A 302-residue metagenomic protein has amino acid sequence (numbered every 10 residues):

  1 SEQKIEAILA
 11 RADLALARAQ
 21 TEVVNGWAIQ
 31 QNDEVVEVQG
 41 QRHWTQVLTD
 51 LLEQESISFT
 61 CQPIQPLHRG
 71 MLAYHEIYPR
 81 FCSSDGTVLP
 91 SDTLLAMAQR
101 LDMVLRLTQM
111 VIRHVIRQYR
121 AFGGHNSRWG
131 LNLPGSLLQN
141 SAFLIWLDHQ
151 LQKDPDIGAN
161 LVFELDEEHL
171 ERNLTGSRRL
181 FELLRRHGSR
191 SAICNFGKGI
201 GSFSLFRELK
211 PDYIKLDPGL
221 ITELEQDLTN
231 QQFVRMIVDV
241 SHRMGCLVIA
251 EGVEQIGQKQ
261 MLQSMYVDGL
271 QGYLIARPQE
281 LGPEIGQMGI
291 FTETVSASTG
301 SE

Functional and structural regions predicted by a protein language model:
E2-A10, L14-T60, H68, M97-V104 (+3 more regions): C-di-GMP signaling machinery
K4-I5, L67, R80-S84, P134-S141 (+2 more regions): EAL-family c-di-GMP phosphodiesterase catalytic domain
I8-A15, M97-A98, L107, V111-Q118 (+4 more regions): Structural preference for long, well-ordered alpha-helical segments in enzyme cores
R18, A121, K153, L183 (+3 more regions): Alpha-helical scaffold elements within enzyme catalytic domains, especially in hydrolases
E37-M97, N132, I193, Q271 (+1 more regions): Active-site core of bacterial EAL-family cyclic-dinucleotide phosphodiesterase domains
H43, I145-D148, G176-R179, L228-R235: Charged helix-capping and loop-helix junction motifs
M71-E76, L101-G176, G252: Catalytic core of bacterial c-di-GMP phosphodiesterases, primarily the EAL and HD-GYP domains, capturing alpha-helical
